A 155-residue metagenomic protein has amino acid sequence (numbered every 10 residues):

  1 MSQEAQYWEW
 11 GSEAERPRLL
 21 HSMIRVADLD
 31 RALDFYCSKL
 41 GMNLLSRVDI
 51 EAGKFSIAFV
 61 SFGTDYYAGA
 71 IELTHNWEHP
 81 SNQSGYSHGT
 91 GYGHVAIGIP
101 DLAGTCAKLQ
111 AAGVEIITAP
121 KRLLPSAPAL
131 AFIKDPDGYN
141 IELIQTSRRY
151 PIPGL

Functional and structural regions predicted by a protein language model:
M1-E15, S56-F59, I97, A103-L155: Vicinal oxygen chelate
S2-E9, L20-M23, D34-L45, N76-Q83 (+2 more regions): Short N-terminal helix-initiation segments at or just after the protein's N-terminus
E13-R16, H88-T90: Short, low-complexity disordered segments enriched in Ser/Pro/Gly and basic
A14-P17, M23-A68, A111: Core segments of cupin and vicinal oxygen chelate
L19-H21, T90-V95: Eukaryotic phosphotyrosine signaling hubs
D30, A68, S81, A103-T105 (+1 more regions): Residue-level signal for secondary-structure boundary sites
N43-S87, I133-P136, N140-S147: Conserved short beta-strand elements that form part of the metal-binding/catalytic scaffold of enzyme active sites
Y67, G93-P100: Short, electropositive, low-hydrophobicity segments enriched in small/polar residues
